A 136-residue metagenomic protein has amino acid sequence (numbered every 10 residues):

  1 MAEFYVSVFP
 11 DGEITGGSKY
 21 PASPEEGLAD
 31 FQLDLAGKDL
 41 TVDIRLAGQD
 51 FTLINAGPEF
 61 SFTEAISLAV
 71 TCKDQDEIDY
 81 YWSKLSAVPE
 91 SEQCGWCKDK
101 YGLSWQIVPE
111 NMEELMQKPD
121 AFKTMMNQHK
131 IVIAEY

Functional and structural regions predicted by a protein language model:
M1-G48: Core segments of cupin and vicinal oxygen chelate
V8, L46-D50, N55, S61-M112: Vicinal oxygen chelate
I14-T15, C94, A134: Secondary-structure boundary/capping residues
G27, P109-E114, F122, A134: Conserved "turn/edge" positions that cap or connect secondary-structure elements within repeat/scaffolded domains
D120-Y136: C-terminal cap/linker of serine protease catalytic domains
